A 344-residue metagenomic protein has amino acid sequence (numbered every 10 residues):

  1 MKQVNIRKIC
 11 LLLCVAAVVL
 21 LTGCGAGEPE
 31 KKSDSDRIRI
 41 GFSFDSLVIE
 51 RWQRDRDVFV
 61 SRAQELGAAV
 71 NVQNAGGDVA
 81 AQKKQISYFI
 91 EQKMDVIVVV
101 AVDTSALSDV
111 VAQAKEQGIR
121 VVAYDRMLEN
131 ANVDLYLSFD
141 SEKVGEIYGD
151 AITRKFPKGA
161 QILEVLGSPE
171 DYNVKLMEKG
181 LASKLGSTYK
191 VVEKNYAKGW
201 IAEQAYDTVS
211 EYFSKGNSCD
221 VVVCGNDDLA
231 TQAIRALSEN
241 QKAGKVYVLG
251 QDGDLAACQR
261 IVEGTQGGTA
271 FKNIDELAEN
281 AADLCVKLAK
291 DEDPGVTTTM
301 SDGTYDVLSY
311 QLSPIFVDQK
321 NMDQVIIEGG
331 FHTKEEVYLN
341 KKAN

Functional and structural regions predicted by a protein language model:
K2-K8, C24-N344: A residue-level marker of the well-folded mature domains of exported/periplasmic proteins
L12-L21: Bacterial N-terminal signal peptides
